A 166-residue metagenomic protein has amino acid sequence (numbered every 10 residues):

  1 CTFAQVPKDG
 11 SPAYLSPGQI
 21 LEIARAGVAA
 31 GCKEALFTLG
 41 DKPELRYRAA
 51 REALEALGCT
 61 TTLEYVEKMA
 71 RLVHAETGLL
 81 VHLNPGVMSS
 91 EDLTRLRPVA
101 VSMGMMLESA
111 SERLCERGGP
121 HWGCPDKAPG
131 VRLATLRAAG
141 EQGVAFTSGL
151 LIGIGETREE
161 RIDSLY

Functional and structural regions predicted by a protein language model:
C1-V6: Local cysteine-cluster metal-coordination motifs and their immediate loop/turn environment, predominantly Fe-S cluster
P7-S164: Conserved Radical SAM active-site core
